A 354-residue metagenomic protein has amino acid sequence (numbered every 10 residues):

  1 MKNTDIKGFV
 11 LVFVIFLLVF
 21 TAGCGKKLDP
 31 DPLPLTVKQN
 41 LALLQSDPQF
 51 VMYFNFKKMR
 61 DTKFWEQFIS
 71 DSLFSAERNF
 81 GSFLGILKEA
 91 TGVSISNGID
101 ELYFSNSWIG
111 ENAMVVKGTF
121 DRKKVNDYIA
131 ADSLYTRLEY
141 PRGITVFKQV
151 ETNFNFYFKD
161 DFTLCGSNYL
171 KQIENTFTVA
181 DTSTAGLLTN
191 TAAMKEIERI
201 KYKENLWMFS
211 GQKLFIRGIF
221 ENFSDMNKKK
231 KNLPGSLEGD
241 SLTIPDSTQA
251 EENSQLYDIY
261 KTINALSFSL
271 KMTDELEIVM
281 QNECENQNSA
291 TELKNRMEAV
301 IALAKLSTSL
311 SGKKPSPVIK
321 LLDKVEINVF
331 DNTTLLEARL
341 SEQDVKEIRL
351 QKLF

Functional and structural regions predicted by a protein language model:
K2-L11: Bacterial N-terminal signal peptides that target proteins for export
F20-G23: C-terminal motif of bacterial Sec signal peptides marking the signal peptidase cleavage site
L28-T136, F154-F158, T163, T273 (+1 more regions): Long, low-complexity, Ser/Thr/Gly/Pro-rich intrinsically disordered segments that act as flexible linkers and assembly
F74-I99, Y135-D274, S307, L353-F354: An internal, short helix-loop-strand segment that often contains or flanks glycine-aspartate motifs
R122-Y157, A302-I327: Short Gly/Thr-rich strand-loop-strand
N126-S133, L293-E298, Q351-K352: Short amphipathic alpha-helices in soluble, non-transmembrane regions that often serve as interface/regulatory elements
T248-N328: Intrinsically disordered, low-complexity segments enriched in Gly and acidic/Ser/Thr residues that form flexible
K313-F354: Hydrophilic extracytoplasmic domains
